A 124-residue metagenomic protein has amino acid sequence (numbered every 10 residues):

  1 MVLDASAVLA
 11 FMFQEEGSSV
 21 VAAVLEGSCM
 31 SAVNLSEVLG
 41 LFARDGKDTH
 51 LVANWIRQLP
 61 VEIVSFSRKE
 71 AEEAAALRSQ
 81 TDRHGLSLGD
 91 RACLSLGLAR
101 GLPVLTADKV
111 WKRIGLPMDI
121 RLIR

Functional and structural regions predicted by a protein language model:
M1-M30, L41-Q58, R124: Short, well-structured N-terminal submotif of metal-dependent ribonuclease cores
A7-V8, N34, E70, A92-C93 (+1 more regions): Alpha-helix capping/helix-boundary segments
A23-L25, Q58, R83, A99 (+1 more regions): Short, well-ordered coil/turn elements that cap or connect secondary structure elements
Q58-L59, E72, D90, K112-I114 (+1 more regions): Short secondary-structure capping/turn micro-motifs that flank functional sites
I63-S67, R121-R124: Short acidic-hydrophobic, aromatic-tinged amphipathic segments that line or gate anion-handling sites
V64-L105: Active-site neighborhoods of divalent-metal-dependent phosphate/nucleic-acid chemistry enzymes
L94-R124: Acidic, PIN/NYN-like endoribonuclease modules and their adjacent C-terminal/linker elements
